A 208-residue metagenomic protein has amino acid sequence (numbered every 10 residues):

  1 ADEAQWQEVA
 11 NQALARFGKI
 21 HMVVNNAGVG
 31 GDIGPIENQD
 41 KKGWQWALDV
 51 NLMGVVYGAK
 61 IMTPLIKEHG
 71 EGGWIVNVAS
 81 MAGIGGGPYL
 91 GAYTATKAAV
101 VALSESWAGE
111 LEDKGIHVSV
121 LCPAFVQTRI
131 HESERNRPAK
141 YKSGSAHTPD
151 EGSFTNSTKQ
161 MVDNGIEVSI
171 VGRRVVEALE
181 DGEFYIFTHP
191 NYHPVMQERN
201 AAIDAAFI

Functional and structural regions predicted by a protein language model:
A1-E8, K41: The beta1-alpha1 cofactor-binding region of Rossmann-like NAD(H)/NADP(H)-dependent oxidoreductases
G34-I36, D40-Q45: Substrate-binding pocket helix/loop in short-chain dehydrogenase/reductase
E37, G87-G91: Active-site loop immediately N-terminal to the catalytic Tyr-X3-Lys motif of short-chain dehydrogenase/reductase
A59, T96: Active-site helix of classical SDR
P64, G109-E112: Alpha-helical segment proximal to the catalytic Tyr-Lys
S80: Residue(s) in the substrate-gating loop at a strand-loop-helix junction that position the organic substrate next
D113-I186: SDR active-site lid
